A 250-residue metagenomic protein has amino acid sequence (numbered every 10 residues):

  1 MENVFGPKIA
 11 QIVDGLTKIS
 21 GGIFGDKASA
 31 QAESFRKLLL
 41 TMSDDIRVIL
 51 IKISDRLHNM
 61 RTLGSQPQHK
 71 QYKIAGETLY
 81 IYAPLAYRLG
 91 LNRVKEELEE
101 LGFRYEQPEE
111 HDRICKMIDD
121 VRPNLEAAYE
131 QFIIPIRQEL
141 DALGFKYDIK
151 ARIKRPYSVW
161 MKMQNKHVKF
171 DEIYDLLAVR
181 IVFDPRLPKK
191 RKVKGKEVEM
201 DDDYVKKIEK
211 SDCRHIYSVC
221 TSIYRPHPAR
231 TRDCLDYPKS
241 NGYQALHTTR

Functional and structural regions predicted by a protein language model:
G6-I9, G21-L38, S43-D45, I49 (+1 more regions): Nucleic-acid processing machinery
L16-I19: Phosphate/oxyanion-binding loops and surfaces in catalytic or ligand/nucleic-acid-binding neighborhoods
